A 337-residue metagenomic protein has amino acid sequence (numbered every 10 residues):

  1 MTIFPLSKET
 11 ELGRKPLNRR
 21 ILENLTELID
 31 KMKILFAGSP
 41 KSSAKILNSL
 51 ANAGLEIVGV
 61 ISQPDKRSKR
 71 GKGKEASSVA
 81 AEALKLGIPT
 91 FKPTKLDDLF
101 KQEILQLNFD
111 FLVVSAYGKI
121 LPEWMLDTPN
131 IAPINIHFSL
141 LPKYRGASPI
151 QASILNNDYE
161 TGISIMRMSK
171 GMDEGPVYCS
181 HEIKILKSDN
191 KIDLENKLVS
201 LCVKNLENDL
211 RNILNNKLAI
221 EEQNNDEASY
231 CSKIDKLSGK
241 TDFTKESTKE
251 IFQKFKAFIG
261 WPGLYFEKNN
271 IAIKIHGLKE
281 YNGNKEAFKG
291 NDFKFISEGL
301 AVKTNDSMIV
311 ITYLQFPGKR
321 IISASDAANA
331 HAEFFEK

Functional and structural regions predicted by a protein language model:
P5, L17-L25: Short hydrophobic targeting helices and cationic amphipathic motifs that mediate membrane/organellar targeting
K31-R70: N-terminal Rossmann-like dinucleotide-binding module
S42, N52-E56, Q63, F111-Y230: Donor/substrate-binding cores of folate-linked one-carbon enzymes
K66-L84: N-terminal beta-loop-helix "entrance" segment that forms/cooperates in small-molecule cofactor or anionic ligand
T90-T94: Short acidic-hydrophobic, aromatic-tinged amphipathic segments that line or gate anion-handling sites
D98-N108: Short amphipathic alpha-helix with an adjacent loop that forms part of the alpha/beta core around
N225-K337: Internal anion-binding site segments
